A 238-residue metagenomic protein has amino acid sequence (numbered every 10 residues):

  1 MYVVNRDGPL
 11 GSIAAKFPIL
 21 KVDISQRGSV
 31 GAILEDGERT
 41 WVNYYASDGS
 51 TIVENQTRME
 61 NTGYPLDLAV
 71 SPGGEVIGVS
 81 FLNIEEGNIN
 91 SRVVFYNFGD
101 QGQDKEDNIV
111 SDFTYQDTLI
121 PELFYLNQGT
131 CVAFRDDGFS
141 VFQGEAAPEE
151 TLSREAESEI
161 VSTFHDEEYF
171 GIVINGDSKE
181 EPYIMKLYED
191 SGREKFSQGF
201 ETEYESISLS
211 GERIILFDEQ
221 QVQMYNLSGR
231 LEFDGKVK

Functional and structural regions predicted by a protein language model:
M1-F17, I24-Q26: Post-signal peptide N-terminal segment of secreted/secretory-pathway proteins
Y2, E38-Y44, E85-N97, D137-Q143 (+2 more regions): Structural motif
V4-G8, Y45-S50, F98-Q101, Q143-A147 (+2 more regions): Short loop/turn segments that connect beta-strands within beta-propeller blades
D7-A14, T51-R58, D104-T114, A147-R154 (+2 more regions): A short beta-strand motif characteristic of beta-propeller blades
F17-R27, E60-S71, V110-Q128, E155-E168 (+2 more regions): Repeated scaffold domains used in trafficking and secretory/extracellular systems, primarily beta-propellers
V30-A32, I77-G78, V132, Y169-V173 (+1 more regions): Structural core positions within WD40/WD-like beta-propeller blades
A32-I33, G37-F134: Solenoidal tandem-repeat scaffolds enriched in leucines and small polar residues
F142-K236: Intrinsically disordered, low-complexity segments enriched in Gly and acidic/Ser/Thr residues that form flexible
